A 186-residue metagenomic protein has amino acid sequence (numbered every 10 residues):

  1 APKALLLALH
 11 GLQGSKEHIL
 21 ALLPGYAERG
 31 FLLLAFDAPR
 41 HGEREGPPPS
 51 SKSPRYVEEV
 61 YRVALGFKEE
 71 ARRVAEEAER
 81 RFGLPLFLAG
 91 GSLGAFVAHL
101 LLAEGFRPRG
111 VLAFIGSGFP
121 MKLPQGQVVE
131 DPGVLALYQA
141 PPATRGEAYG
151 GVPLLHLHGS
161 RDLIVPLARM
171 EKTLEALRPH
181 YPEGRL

Functional and structural regions predicted by a protein language model:
A1-L5, Y149-G150: Proline/glycine-enriched tight loop/beta-turn segments at coil->beta junctions that connect or precede beta-strands
L5-R81: Serine-hydrolase catalytic machinery in alpha/beta-hydrolase-like enzymes
L7, L34, F87, L112 (+1 more regions): Hydrophobic/aromatic beta-strand patches that form the interior of the parallel beta-sheet core in alpha/beta enzyme
A8-L12, S92, G116, G159: Glycine-rich His-Gly loop
L23, L101-L102, L174: A conserved amphipathic alpha-helix that caps or lines the catalytic cleft of carbohydrate- and lipid-modifying enzymes
R72-P132: Primarily recognizes the serine-hydrolase "nucleophile elbow" in alpha/beta-hydrolase and SGNH/GDSL folds
M121-H180: The feature captures the conserved acid-bearing segment of alpha/beta-hydrolase catalytic domains
H180-L186: C-terminal catalytic histidine-bearing segment of alpha/beta-hydrolase fold enzymes
